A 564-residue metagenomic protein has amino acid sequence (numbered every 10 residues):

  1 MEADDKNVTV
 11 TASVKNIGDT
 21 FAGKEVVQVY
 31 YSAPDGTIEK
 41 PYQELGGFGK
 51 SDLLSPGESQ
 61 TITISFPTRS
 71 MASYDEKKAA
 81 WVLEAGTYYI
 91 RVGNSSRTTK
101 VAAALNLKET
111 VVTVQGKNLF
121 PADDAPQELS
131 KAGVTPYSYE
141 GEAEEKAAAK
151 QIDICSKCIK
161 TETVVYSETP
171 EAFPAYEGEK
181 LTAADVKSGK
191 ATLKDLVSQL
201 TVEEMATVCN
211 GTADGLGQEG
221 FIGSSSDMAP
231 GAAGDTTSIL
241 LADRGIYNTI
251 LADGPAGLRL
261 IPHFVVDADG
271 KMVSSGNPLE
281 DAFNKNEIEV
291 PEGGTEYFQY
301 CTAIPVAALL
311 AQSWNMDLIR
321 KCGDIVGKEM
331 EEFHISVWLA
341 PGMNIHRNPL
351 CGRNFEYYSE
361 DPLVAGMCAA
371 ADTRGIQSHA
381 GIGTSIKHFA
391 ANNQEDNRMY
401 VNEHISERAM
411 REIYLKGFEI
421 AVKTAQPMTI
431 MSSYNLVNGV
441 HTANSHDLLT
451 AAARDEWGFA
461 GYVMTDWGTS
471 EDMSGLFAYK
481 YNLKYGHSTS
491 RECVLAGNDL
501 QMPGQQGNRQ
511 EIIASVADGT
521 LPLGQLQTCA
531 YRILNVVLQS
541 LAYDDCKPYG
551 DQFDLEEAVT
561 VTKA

Functional and structural regions predicted by a protein language model:
M1-S73, V82-S96, G116, F120-A564: Glycoside hydrolase catalytic-domain context in secreted enzymes
T98-G116: Short beta-strand elements
